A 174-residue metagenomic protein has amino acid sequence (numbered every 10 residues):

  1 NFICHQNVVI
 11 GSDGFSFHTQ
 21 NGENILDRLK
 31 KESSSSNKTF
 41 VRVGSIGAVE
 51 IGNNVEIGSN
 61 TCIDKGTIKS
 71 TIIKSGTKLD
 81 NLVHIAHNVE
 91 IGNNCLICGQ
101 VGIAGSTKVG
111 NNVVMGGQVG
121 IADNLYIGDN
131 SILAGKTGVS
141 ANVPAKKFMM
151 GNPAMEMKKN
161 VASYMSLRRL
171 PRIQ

Functional and structural regions predicted by a protein language model:
F2-E23, D27, K31-E156: Structural signal for interior beta-strand "rungs" in well-ordered beta-sheet cores of soluble enzyme domains
M155-Q174: Long, leucine- and charge-enriched amphipathic alpha-helices that form heptad-repeat coiled-coil/leucine-zipper-like
